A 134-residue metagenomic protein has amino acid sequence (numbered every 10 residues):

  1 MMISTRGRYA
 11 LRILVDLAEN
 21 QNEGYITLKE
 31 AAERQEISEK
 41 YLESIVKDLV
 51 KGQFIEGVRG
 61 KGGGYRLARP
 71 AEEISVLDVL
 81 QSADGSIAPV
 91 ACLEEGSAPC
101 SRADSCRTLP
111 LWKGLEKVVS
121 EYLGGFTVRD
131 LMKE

Functional and structural regions predicted by a protein language model:
G7-N22: Short amphipathic alpha-helical interface segments
I26-E36: A short alpha-helical element within helix-turn-helix/winged-helix DNA-binding domains across DNA-binding proteins
E33, V50-K51: Alpha-helical residues within the helix-turn-helix
V46-K47: Short, hydrophobic-biased segments on the C-terminal half of alpha helices that form "recognition helices"
F54-G62, R66-A68: Beta-hairpin "wing" of winged helix-turn-helix
A68-E134: Non-DNA-binding regulatory cores of transcription-related proteins, predominantly C-terminal effector-binding
